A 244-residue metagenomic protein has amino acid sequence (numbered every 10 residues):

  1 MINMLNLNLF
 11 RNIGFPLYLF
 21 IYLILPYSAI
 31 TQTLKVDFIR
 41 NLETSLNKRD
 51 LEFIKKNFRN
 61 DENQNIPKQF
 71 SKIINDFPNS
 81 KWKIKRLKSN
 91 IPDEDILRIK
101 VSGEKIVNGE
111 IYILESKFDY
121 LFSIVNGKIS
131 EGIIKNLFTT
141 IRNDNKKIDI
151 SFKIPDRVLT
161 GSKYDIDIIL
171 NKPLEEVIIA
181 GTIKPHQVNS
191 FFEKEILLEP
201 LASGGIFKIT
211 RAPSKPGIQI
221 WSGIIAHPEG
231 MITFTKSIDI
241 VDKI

Functional and structural regions predicted by a protein language model:
I2-N47: Short, low-complexity N-terminal intrinsically disordered segments enriched in polar/charged residues
E52-I106, I111: Short solvent-exposed beta->alpha transition segments
I113-D149: Short beta-strand edge/turn micro-motifs at domain boundaries
S116-F118, Y164, Q219: Hydrophobic core residues within well-ordered beta-strands of beta-rich domains
D156-K208: Contiguous segments within soluble domain cores/interaction surfaces
A212-I218: Surface-exposed, short loops/turns at beta-strand junctions within beta-sandwich domains
A226-T235: Short acidic/polar inter-strand loop motif in beta-rich domains
S237-I244: Short beta-strand edge segments in extracellular beta-sheet folds
